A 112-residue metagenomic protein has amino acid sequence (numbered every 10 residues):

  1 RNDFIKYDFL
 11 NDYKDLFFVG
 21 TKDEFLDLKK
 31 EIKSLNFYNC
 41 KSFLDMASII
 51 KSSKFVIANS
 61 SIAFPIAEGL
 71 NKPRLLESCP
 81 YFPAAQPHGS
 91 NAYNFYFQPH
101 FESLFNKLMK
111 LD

Functional and structural regions predicted by a protein language model:
R1-D3, L104-F105: Generic detector of bulky aromatic hydrophobic side chains
N2-A92: Donor-binding and catalytic core of enzymes assembling or modifying cell-surface/extracellular glycoconjugates
P87-D112: Leloir-type glycosyltransferase catalytic cores
